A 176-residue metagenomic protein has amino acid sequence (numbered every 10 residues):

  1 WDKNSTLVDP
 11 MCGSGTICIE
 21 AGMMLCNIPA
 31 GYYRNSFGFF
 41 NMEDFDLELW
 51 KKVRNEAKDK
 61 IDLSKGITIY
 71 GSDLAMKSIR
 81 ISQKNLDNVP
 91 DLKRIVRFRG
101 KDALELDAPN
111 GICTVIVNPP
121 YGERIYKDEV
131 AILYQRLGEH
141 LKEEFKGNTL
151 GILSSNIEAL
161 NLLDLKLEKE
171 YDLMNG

Functional and structural regions predicted by a protein language model:
W1-D107, E123-R124, A131-L133: Conserved S-adenosyl-L-methionine
K101-G176: C-terminal catalytic and target-recognition region of SAM-dependent MTase-like enzymes, primarily methyltransferases
